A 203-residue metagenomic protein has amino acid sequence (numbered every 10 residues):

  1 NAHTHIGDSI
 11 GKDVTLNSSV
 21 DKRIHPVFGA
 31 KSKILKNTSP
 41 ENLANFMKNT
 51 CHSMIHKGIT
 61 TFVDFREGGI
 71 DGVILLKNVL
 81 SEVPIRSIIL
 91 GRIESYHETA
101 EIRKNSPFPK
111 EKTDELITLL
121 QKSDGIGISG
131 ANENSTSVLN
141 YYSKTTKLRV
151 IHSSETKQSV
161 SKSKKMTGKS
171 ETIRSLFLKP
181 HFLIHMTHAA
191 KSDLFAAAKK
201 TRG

Functional and structural regions predicted by a protein language model:
N1-T4: Metallo-beta-lactamase
S9-N45, P84, E98, I102-S106 (+3 more regions): Active-site gating loops and adjacent loop-to-helix segments of metal-dependent hydrolytic enzymes
K12-V83, E111-Q121: Alpha-helical scaffold segments that flank or form the walls of functional sites
T38, T60-R66, E98-P107, D124-A131: Flexible, glycine/proline-enriched loop segments at strand-loop-helix junctions that form or flank small-ligand binding
R66, I89-G91, G130, S153: Short, structured patches in soluble enzyme cores that scaffold and shape functional sites
E67-G68, I93, E155, H188: Residue-level "edge-of-site" marker
L76-R92, S143-I151: Alpha-helix-loop-beta-strand connector modules within alpha/beta enzyme cores
T99, T118-G203: Active-site core of metal-dependent hydrolases
